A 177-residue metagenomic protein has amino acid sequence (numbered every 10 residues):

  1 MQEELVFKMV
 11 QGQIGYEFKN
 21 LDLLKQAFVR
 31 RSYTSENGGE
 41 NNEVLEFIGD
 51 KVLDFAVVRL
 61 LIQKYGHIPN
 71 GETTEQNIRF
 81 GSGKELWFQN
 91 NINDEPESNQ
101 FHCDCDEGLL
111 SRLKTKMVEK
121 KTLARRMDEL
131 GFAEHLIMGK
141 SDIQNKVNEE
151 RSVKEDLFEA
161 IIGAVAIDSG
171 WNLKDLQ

Functional and structural regions predicted by a protein language model:
M1-Q177: Double-stranded RNA-binding/processing signature
